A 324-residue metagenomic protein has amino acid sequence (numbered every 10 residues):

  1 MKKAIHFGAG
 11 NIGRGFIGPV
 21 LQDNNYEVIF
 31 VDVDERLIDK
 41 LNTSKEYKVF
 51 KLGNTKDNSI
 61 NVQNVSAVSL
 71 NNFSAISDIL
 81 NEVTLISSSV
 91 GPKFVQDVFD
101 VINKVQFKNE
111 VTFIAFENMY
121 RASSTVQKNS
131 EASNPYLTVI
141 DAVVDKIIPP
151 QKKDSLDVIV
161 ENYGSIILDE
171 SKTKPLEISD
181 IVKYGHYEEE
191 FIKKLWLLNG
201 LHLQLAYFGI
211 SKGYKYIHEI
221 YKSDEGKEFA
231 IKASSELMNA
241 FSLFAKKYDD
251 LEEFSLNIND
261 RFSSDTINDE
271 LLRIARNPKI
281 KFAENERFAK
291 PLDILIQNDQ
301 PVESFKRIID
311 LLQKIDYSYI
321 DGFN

Functional and structural regions predicted by a protein language model:
K2-I5, N11-N324: Substrate/ligand-engaging "lid" and interaction regions
